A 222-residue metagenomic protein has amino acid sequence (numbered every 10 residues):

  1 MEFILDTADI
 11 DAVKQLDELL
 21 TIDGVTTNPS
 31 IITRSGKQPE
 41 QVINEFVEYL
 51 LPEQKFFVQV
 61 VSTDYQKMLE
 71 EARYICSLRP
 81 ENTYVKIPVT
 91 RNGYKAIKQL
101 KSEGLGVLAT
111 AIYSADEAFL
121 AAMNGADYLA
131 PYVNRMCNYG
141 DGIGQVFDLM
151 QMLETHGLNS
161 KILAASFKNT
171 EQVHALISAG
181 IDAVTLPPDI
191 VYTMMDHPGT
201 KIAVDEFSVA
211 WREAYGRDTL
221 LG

Functional and structural regions predicted by a protein language model:
E2-K14, L19-I22, T27-Q99, V133: Active-site beta->alpha loop and helix N-cap motifs at the rims of alpha/beta catalytic domains
D11-L19, K67-E71, I75, A96 (+2 more regions): Catalytic cores of alpha/beta
L20-G24, R79-E81, Q99-L108, M123-A130 (+1 more regions): Glycine-enriched alpha-helix->loop->beta-strand junction motifs that scaffold or abut catalytic
N28, V85, A121, L176 (+1 more regions): Conserved, mostly hydrophobic/aromatic
P29-I32, A111, Y128-Y139, G180-T200: Glycine-rich phosphate-binding active-site loops on the catalytic face of alpha/beta enzymes
R34-E45, D64-E70, I87-S102, S114-A122 (+3 more regions): Active-site-adjacent beta->alpha loops and helix N-cap segments on the catalytic face of soluble alpha/beta enzymes
E40, N44-F56, L78, Y94-L105 (+2 more regions): Alpha-helix-loop-beta-strand connector modules within alpha/beta enzyme cores
L153-G222: C-terminal alpha-helical cap/extension of soluble enzyme domains
